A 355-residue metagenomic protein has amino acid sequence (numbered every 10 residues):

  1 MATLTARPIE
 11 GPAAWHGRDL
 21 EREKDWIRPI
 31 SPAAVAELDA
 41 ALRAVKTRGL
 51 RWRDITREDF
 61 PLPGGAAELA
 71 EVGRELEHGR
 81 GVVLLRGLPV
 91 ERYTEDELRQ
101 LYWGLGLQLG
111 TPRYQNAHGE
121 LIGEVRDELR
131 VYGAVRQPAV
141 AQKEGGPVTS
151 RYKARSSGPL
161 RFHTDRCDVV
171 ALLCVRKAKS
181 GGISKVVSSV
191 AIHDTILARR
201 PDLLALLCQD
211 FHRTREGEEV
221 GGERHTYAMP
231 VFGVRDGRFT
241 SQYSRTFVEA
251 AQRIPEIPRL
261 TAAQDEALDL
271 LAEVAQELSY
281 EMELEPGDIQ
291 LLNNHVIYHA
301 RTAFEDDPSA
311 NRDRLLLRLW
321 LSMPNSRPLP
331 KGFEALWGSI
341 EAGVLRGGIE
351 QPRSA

Functional and structural regions predicted by a protein language model:
M1-E71, E77-H78, V83, G87-R92 (+5 more regions): Active-site environment of non-heme Fe oxygenases that use a 2-His-1-carboxylate facial triad
D96-W103, V186-S188: "Short basic amphipathic alpha-helical interaction patches in structured regions
Y102-P112: A short alpha->loop->secondary-structure connector
